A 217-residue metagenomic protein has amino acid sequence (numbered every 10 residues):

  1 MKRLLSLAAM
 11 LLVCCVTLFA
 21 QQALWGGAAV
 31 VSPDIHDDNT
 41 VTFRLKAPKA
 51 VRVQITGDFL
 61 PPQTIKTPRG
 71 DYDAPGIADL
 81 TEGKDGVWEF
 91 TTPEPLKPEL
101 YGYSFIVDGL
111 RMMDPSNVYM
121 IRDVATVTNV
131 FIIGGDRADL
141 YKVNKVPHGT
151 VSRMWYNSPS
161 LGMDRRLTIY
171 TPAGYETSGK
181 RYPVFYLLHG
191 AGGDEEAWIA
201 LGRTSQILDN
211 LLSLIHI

Functional and structural regions predicted by a protein language model:
A8-T17: Bacterial N-terminal signal peptides
Q21-H36, T91-L161: The feature marks proteins involved in alpha-glucan
N39-F43: Structural beta-strand segments of beta-rich domains
R44-P98, L110-F131: Aromatic-rich carbohydrate-binding modules that target alpha-glucans
G162-G174: A short loop-to-beta-strand scaffold at the N-terminal edge of the catalytic core in hydrolase folds
T168-T171, G179-G190: Short beta-strand element of the alpha/beta-hydrolase
E195-Q206: The serine-hydrolase catalytic nucleophile loop
I215-I217: Conserved small/polar residues in nucleotide/adenosyl-binding loops
